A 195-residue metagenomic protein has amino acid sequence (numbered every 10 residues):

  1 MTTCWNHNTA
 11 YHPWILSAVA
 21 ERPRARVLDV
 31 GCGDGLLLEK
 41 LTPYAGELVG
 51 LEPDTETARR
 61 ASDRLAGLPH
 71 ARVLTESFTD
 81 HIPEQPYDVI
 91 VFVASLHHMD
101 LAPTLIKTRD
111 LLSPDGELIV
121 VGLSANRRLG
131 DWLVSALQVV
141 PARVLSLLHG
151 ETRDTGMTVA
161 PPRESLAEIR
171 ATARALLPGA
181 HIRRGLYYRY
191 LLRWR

Functional and structural regions predicted by a protein language model:
N6-A25: Conserved alpha-helix/loop element of class I SAM-dependent methyltransferases that forms part of the SAM/SAH-binding
V30: Conserved beta-strand/loop positions that form the S-adenosyl-L-methionine
D34-L36, K40-T79: Class I SAM-dependent methyltransferase SAM/SAH-binding core
D80-E84: Short conserved loop adjoining the S-adenosyl-L-methionine
V91: A conserved beta-strand element that flanks and buttresses the S-adenosyl-L-methionine
M99-T108: A short, conserved alpha-helix within the catalytic core of class I
D115-G122: Conserved beta-strand signature within the Rossmann-like core of class I S-adenosyl-L-methionine
S124-T172: C-terminal alpha-helical "lid/dimerization" subdomain adjacent to the S-adenosyl-L-methionine
